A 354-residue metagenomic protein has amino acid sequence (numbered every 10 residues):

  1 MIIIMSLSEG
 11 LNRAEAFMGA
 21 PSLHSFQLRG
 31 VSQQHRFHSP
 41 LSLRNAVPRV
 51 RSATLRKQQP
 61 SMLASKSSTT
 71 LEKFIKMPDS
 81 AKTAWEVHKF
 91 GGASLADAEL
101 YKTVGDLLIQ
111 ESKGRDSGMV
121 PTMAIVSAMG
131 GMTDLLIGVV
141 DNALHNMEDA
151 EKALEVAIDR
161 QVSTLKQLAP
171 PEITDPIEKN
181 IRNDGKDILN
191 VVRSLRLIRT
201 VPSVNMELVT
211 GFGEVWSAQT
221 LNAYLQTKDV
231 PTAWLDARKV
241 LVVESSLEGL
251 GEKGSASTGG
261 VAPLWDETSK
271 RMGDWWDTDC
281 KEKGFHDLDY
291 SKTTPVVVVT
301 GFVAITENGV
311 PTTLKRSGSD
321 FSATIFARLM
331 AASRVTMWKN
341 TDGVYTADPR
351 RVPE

Functional and structural regions predicted by a protein language model:
M1-L43: N-terminal chloroplast transit peptides
R44-E354: Nucleotide/pyrophosphate-binding catalytic subdomain
